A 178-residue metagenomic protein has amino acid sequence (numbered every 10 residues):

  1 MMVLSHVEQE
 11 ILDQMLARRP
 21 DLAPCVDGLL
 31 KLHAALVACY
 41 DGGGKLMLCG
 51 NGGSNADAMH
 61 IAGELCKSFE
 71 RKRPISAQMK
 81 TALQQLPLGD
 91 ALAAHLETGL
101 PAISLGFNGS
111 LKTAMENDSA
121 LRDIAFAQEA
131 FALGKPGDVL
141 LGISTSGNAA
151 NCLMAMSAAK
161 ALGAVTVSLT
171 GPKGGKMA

Functional and structural regions predicted by a protein language model:
M1-P24: Generic N-terminal amphipathic, Lys/Arg-enriched alpha-helix
D21-G42, T81: A short, well-structured juxtamembrane/interface segment
G28-L30, A120-A125, T166-L169: Short gly/ser/thr-rich secondary-structure transition/capping motifs
A38-L133: Glycine-rich, small/polar surface segments that engage phosphate groups of diverse ligands
G44-C49, P136-G147: A short, small-residue-rich loop immediately preceding and capping a beta-strand
N51, F107, T145, G171-P172: Cofactor-binding loop segments of dinucleotide-utilizing enzymes, especially the Rossmann-like FAD- and NAD(P)+-binding
M156-G163: Surface-exposed amphipathic alpha-helices with a cationic face
S168-A178: Short, glycine/polar-rich helix-capping loops at beta-to-alpha or helix-loop-helix junctions that flank or form
